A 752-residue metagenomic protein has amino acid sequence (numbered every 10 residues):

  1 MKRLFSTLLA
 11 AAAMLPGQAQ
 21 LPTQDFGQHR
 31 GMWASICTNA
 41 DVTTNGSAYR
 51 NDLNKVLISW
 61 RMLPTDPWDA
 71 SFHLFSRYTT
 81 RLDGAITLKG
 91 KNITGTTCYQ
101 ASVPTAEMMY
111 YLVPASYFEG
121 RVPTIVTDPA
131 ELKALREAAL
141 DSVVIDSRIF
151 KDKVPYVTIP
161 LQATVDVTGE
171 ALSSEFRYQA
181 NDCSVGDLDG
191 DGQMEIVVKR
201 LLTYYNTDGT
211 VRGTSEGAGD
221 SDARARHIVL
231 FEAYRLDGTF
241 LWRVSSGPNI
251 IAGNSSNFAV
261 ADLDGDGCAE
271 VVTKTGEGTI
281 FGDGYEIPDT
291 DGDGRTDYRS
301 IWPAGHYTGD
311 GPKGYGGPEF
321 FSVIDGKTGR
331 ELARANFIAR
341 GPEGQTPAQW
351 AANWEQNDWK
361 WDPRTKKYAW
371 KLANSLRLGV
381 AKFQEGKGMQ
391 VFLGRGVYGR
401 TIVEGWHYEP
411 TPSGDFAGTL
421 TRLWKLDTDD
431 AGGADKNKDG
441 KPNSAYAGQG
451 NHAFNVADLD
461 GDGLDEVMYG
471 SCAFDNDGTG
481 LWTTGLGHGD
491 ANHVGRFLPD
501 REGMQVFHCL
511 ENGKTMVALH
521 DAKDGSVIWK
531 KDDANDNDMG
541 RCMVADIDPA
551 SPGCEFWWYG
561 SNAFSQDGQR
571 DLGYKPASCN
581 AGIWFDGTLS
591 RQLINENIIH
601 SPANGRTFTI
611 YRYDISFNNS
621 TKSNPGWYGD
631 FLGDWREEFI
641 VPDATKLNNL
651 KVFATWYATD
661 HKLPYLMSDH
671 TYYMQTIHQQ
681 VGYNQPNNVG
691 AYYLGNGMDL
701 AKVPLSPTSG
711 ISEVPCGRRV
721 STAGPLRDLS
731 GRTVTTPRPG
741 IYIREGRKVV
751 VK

Functional and structural regions predicted by a protein language model:
R3, A19, I741-K752: C-terminal tail/sorting-segment detector
L8-Q18: Hydrophobic h-region of N-terminal signal peptides that target proteins for export in Gram-negative bacteria
P22-G27, L53-K55, T65-P67, T94-T708: Beta-propeller-forming repeat regions
W33-S35, L57-L63, S184: Short edge beta-strand/loop segments characteristic of extracellular beta-sandwich folds
D41-T43, N51-I58, S712, G717: Short coil/turn motif common to extracellular beta-sandwich-like domains
L63-T80: Solvent-exposed loop/turn segments flanking beta-strands in beta-repeat/beta-sandwich domains
S71-F75, E232, K651, P725: Beta-strand signatures of extracellular beta-sandwich domains
P707-L726, S730: Residue-level detector of functionally pivotal "anchor" positions at catalytic/ligand-binding pockets or at interdomain
